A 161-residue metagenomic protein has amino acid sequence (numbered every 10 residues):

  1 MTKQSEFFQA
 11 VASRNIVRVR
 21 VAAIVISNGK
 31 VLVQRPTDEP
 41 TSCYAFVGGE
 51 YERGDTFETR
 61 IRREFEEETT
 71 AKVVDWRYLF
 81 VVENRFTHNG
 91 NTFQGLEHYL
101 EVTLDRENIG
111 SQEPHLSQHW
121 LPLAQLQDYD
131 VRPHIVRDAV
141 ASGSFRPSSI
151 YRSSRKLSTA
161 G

Functional and structural regions predicted by a protein language model:
M1-A22: Acidic, metal-coordinating catalytic segment for phosphate/diphosphate chemistry, firing primarily on the Nudix
T2, L79-F80: Local beta-strand/beta-hairpin segments that build beta-sheet-rich folds
S27: A cytosolic small-molecule/anion-sensing beta-strand core signal
E39-S42, Q94: A conserved beta-turn-beta hairpin within the catalytic core of GNAT-like acetyltransferases that forms part
T41-Y44, E113-G161: Nudix hydrolase/Nudix homology domain
Y44-F46, T87: A short gly/proline-enriched turn/hairpin at secondary-structure junctions
Y51-V74, N84-H134: Unchanged
